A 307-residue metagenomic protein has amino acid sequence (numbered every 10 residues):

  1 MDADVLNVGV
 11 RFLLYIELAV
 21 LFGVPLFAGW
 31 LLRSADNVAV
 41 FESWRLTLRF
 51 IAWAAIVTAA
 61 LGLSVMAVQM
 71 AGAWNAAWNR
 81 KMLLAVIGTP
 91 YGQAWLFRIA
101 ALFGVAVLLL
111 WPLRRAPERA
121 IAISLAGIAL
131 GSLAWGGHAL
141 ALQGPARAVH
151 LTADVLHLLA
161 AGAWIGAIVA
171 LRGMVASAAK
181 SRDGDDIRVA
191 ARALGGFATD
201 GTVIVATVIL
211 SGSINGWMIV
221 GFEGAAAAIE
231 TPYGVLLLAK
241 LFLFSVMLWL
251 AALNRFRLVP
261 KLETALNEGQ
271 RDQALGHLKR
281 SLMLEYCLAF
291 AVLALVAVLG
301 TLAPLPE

Functional and structural regions predicted by a protein language model:
M1-E307: Polytopic transmembrane helical bundles with strong interfacial aromatic enrichment
